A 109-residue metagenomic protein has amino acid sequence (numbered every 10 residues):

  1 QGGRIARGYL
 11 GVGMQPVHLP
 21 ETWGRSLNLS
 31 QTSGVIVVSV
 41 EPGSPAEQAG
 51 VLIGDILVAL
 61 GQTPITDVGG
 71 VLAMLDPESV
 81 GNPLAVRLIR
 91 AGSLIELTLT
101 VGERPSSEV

Functional and structural regions predicted by a protein language model:
Q1-V109: C-terminal recognition in membrane/secretory proteostasis and scaffolding
